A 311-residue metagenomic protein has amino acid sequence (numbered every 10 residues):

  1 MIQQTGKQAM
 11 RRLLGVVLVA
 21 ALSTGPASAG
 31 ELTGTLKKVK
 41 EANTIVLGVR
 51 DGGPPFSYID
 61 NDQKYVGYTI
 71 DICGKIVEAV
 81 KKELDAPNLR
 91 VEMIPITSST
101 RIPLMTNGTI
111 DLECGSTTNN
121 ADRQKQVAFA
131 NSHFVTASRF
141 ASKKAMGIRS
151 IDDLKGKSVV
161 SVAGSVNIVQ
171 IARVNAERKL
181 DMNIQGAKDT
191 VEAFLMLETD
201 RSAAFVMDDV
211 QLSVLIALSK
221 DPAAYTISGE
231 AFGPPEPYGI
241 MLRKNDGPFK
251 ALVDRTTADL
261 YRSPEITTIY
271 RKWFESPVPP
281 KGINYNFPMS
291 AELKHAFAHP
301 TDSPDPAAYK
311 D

Functional and structural regions predicted by a protein language model:
G30, D71-A79, D152, K157-S158 (+2 more regions): Extended ligand-binding regions for polar small-molecule ligands
G30, K40, V166-I184, A223-Y225 (+1 more regions): Ligand-binding clefts/hinges and TM-proximal coupling segments of bilobed small-molecule sensing domains
G30-L112: Extracytoplasmic small-molecule ligand-binding "clamshell" domains of the periplasmic binding protein/Venus flytrap
T44-R50, V66, I151-I168: Short loop->beta-strand "edge-of-pocket" segments that line small-molecule binding or catalytic clefts across diverse
D51, F134-S142, A217-R255, S276-H299 (+1 more regions): Periplasmic-binding protein-like
N61, G74-L89, N167-G186, I216-D221: Ligand-binding cleft/hinge of the Venus flytrap
G74, E78, D85-D153, K294-A307: Acidic, polar ligand-binding/catalytic clefts
T100, C114-K125, V169-E177, M196-T199 (+2 more regions): A ligand-binding cleft/hinge motif common to bilobed small-molecule-binding domains
